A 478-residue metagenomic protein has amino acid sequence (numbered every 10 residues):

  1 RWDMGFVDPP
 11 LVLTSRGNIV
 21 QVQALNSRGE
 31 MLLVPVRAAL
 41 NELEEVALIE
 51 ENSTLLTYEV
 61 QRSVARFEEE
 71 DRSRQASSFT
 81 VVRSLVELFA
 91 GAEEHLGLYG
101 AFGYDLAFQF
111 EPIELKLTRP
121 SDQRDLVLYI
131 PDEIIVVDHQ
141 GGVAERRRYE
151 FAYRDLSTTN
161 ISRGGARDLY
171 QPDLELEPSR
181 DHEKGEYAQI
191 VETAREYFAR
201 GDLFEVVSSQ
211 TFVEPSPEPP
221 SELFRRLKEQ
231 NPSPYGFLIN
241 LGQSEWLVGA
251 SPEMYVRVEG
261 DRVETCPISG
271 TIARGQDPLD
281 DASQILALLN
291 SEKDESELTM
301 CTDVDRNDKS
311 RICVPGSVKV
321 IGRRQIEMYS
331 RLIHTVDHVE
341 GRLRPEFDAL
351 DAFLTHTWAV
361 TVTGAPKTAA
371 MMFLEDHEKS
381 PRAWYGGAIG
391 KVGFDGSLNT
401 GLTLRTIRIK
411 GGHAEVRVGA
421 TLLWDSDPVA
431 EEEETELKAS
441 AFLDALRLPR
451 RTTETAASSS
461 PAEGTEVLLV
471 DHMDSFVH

Functional and structural regions predicted by a protein language model:
R1-E463: Extended alpha-helical targeting/anchoring segments, especially N-terminal organellar/secretory targeting helices
V467-L468: Conserved hydrophobic helix-helix packing surfaces used for dimerization/oligomerization
M473: Two-component His->Asp phosphorelay active-site signatures
